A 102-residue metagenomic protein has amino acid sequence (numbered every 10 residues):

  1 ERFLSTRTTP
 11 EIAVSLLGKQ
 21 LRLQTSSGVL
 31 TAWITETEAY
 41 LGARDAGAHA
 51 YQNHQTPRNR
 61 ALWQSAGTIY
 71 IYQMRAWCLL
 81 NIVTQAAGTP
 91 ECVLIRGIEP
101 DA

Functional and structural regions predicted by a protein language model:
E1-A102: Conserved, well-structured core segments that form or line functional sites
